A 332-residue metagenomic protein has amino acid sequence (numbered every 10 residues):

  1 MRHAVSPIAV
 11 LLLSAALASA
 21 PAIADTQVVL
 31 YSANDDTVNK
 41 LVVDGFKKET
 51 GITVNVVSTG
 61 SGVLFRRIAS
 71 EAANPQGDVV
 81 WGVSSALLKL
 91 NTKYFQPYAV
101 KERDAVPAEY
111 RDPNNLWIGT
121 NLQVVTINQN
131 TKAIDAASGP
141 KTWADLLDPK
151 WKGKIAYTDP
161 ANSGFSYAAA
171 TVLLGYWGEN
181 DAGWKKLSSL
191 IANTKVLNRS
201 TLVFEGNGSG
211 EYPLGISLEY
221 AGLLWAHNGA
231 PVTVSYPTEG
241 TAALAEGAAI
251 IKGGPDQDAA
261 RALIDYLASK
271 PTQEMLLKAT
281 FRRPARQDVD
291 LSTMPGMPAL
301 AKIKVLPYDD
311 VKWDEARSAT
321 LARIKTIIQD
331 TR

Functional and structural regions predicted by a protein language model:
D25-V42, V57, E246: Extracytoplasmic "Venus flytrap"
A33, T37, T59, V63 (+2 more regions): Extracytoplasmic ligand-binding site segments that recognize negatively charged/polar headgroups
A86-N91, P213-P231, T280: A ligand-binding cleft/hinge motif common to bilobed small-molecule-binding domains
F95-D104, W117-I118, A144-L147, L214 (+3 more regions): Short beta-strand->loop
T126-A133, T171-L174, L244-D256, M275-L276: A bilobed periplasmic-binding-protein/Venus flytrap-type ligand-binding module shared by bacterial periplasmic
N180-A182, P284-R332: An extracytoplasmic/periplasmic, membrane-proximal ligand-sensing/linker region
K186-L190, T194-L197, N228-K252, Q287-D290: Periplasmic-binding protein-like
I251-Y308: Mature extracytoplasmic/periplasmic domains
